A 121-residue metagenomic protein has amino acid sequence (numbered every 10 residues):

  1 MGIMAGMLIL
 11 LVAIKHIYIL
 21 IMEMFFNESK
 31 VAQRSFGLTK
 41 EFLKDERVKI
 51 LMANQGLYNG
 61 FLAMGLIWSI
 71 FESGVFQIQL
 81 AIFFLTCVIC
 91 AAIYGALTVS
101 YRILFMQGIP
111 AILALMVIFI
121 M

Functional and structural regions predicted by a protein language model:
I3-N27: N-terminal signal-anchor transmembrane alpha helix
I19, E23-K30, S73-F76, V99-R102 (+1 more regions): Perimembrane helix-loop junctions in membrane proteins
F25-V48: Cytosolic, membrane-interface loops and tails of multi-pass inner-membrane proteins
L43-F61: Interfacial helix-start motif at the membrane-water boundary
Q55-I67, Q107, A111: Core segments of transmembrane alpha-helices that mediate helix-helix packing or line hydrophobic substrate/ligand
I67-I93, L97-I109: Transmembrane helix-loop-helix
P110-M121: Small-residue-rich segments of transmembrane alpha-helices in multi-pass membrane proteins, especially helix faces
